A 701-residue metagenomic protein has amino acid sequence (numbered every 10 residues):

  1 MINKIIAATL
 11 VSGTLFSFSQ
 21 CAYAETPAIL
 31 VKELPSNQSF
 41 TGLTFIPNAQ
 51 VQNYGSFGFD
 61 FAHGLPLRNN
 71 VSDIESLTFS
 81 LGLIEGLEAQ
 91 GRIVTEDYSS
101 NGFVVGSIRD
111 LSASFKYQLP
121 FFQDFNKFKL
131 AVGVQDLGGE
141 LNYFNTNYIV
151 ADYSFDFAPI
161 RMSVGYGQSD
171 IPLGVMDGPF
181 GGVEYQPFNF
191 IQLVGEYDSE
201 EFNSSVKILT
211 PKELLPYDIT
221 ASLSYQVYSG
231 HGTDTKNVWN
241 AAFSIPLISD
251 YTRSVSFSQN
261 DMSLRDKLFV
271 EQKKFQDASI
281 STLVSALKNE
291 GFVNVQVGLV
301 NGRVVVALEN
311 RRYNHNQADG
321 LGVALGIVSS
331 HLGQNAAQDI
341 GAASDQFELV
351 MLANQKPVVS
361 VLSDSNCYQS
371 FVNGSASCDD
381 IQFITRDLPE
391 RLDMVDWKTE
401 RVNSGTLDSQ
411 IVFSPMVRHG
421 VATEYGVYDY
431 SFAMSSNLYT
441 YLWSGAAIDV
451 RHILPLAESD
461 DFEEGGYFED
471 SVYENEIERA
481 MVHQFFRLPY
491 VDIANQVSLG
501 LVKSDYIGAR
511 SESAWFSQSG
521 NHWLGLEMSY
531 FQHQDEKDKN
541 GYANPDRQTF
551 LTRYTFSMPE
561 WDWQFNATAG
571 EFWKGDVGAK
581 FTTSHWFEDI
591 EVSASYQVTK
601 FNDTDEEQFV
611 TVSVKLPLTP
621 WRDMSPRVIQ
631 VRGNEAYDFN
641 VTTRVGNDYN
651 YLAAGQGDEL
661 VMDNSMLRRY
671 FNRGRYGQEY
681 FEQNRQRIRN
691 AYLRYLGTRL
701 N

Functional and structural regions predicted by a protein language model:
M1-Y23, T583: Gram-negative bacterial Sec-dependent N-terminal signal peptides
A24-N142, S154-A158, V206-I208, Y228-V238 (+6 more regions): Transmembrane beta-barrel domains of Gram-negative outer membranes and organellar outer membranes
E25-P35, T41-G42, A49, F190 (+9 more regions): Flexible, glycine-rich linker and terminal segments associated with outer-membrane beta-barrel/transport systems
Q50, I74-G86, I108-D124, L130-V132 (+11 more regions): Feature captures outer-membrane beta-barrel proteins of Gram-negative bacteria and organelles
S56-P66, L87-D97, K127-G138, A151 (+11 more regions): Transmembrane beta-strand segments that form the barrel wall of outer-membrane beta-barrel proteins
F57-F61, G302-N310: Short, aliphatic-rich beta-strand segments
L65-N69, D97-N101, F121-Q123, G138-E140 (+16 more regions): Gram-negative outer-membrane beta-barrel proteins
R68-V71, F103-R109, E140-Y143, P172-V175 (+10 more regions): Replace "Gram-negative outer membrane beta-barrel proteins" with "bacterial and organellar outer membrane beta-barrel
